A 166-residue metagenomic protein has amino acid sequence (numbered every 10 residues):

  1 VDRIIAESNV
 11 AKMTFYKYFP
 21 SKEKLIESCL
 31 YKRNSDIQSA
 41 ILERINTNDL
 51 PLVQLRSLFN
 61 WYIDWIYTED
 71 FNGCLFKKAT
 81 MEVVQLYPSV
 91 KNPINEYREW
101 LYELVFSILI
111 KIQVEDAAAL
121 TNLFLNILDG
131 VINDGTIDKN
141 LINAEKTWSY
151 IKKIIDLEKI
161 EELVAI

Functional and structural regions predicted by a protein language model:
V1, E23, E27, Y31 (+8 more regions): Short, structured helix-loop boundary elements
V1-K24: Helix-turn-helix
R3, K24, A40, S57 (+5 more regions): Alpha-helical elements of Rossmann-like donor-binding domains used by nucleotide-donor carbohydrate transfer enzymes
F19, I26-D36, A40: Alpha-helical DNA-contacting segments of helix-turn-helix folds
S28, L42-T68, K111, T121-F124: Hydrophobic alpha-helical connector segments
V53, Q85-K111, N122: Amphipathic alpha-helical packing segments from all-alpha helical-bundle domains
T68-P88: Amphipathic alpha-helical segments used for helix-helix packing
K91-N95, I110-E158, E162-I166: Hydrophobic/aromatic-rich alpha-helical bundle segments in the mid-to-C-terminal region
